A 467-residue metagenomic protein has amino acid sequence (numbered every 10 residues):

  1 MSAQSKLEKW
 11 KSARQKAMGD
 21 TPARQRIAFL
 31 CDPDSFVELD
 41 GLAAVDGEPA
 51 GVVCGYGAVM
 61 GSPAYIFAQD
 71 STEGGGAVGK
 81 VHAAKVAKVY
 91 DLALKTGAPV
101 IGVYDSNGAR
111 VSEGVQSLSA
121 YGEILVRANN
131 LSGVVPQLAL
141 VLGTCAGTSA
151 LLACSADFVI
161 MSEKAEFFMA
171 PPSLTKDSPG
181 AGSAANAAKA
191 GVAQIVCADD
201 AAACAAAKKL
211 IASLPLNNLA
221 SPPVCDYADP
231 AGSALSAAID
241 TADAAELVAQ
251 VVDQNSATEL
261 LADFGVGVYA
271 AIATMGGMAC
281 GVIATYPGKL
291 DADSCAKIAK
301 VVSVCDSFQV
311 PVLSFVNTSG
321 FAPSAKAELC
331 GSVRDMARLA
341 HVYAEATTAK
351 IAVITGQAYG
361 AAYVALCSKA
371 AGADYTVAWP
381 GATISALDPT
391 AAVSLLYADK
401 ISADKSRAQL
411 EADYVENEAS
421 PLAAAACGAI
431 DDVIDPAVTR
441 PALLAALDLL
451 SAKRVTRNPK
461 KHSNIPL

Functional and structural regions predicted by a protein language model:
M1-L467: Ligand-binding clefts of soluble mixed alpha/beta catalytic domains
